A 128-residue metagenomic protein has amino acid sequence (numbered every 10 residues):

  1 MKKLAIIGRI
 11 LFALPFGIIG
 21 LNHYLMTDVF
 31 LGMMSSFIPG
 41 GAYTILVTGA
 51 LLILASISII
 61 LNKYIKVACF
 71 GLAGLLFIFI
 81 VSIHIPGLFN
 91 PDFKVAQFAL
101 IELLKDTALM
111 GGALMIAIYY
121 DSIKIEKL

Functional and structural regions predicted by a protein language model:
M1-L25, T44-A50, L54, L61-L128: Extended, low-polarity transmembrane helix blocks
I7-R9, M26-P39: Short juxtamembrane and helix-loop transition motifs at transmembrane-helix boundaries in membrane proteins
